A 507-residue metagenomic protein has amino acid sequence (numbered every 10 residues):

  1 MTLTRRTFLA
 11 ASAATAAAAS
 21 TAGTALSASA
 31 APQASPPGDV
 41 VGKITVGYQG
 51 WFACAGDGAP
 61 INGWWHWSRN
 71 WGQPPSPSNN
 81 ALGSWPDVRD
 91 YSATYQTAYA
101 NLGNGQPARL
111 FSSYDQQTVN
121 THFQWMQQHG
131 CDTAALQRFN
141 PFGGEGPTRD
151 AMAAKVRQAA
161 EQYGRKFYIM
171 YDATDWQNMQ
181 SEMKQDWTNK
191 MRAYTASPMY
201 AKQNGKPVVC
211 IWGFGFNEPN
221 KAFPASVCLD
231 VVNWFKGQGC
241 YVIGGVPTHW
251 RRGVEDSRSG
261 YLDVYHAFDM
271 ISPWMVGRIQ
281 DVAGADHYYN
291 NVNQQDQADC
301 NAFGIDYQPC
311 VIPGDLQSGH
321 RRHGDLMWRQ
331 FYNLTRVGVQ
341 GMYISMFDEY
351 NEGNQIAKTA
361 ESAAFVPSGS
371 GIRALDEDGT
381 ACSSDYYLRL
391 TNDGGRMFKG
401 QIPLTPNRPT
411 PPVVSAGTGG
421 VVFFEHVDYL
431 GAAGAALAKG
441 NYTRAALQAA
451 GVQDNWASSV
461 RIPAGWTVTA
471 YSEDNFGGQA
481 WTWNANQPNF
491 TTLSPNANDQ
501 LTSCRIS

Functional and structural regions predicted by a protein language model:
T7-A28: N-terminal export signals
A11, Q49-W51, Q137-F139, H426-V427 (+1 more regions): Acidic/polar N-terminal loop/beta-strand segments that form early-domain functional surfaces
G23-L26, D39, F268, W456-A457 (+1 more regions): A broad structural signal for short, well-ordered beta-strand segments within beta-sheet-rich domains
P32-S415: Glycan-processing catalytic domains of CAZymes
A416-S507: Compact beta-sheet-dominated domain cores in extracellular/mature segments
